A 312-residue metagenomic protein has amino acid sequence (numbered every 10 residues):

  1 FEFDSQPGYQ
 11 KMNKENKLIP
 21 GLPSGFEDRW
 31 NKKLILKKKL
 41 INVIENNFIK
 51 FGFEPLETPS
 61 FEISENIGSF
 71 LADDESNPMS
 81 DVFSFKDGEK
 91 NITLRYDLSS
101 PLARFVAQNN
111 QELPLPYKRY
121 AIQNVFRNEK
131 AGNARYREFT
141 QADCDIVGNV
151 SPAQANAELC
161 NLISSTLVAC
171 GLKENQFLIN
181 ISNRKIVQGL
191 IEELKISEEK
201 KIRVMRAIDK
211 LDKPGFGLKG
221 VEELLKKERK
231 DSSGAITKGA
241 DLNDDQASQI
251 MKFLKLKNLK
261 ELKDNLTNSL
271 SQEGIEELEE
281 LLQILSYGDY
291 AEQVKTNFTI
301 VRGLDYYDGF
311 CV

Functional and structural regions predicted by a protein language model:
S5-K11: Short, Lys/Arg-enriched N-terminal segments with co-localized hydrophobic residues within the first ~10-30 amino acids
M12-Y96, S100, A157-C160, L178-N180: TRNA-binding/sensing appendages of the translation machinery
L36-F51, E62-I63, E89, L98-Q111 (+3 more regions): Positively charged, Gly/Ser-enriched RNA/tRNA-binding surfaces
P55-L56, N175, E199, Q293: A local structural micro-motif
S76-E89, K195-V221, L225: Acidic, His- and aromatic-enriched active-site or binding-groove loops in soluble protein domains that engage sugars
L178-G189: Glycine-rich, mobile lid/loop segments that gate access to catalytic sites or pores
L194-I196, F310-C311: Short, surface-exposed amphipathic charged segments that create phosphate/polyanion-binding patches used for binding
